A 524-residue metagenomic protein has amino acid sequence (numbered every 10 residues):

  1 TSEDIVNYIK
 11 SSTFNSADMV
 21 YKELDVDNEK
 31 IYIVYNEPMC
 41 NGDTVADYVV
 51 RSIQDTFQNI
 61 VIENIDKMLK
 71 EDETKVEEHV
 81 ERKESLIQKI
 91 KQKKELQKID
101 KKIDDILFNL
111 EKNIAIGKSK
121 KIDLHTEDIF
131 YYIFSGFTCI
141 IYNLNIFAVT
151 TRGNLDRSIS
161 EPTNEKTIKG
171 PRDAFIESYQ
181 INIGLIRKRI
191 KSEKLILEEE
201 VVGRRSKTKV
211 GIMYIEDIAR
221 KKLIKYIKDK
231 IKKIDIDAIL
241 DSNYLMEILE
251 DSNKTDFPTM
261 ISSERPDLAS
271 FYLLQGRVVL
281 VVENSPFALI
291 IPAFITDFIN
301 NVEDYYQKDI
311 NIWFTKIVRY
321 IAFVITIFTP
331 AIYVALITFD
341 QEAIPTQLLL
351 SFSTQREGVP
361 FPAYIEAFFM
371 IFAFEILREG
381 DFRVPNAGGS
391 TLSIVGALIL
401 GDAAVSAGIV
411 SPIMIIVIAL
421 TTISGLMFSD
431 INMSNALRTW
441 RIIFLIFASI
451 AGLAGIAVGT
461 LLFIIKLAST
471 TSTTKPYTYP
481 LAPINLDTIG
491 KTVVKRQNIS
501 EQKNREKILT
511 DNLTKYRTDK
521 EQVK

Functional and structural regions predicted by a protein language model:
T1-F328, T346, L467-K524: Membrane-embedded alpha-helical signal segments
T329-A343: Juxtamembrane "helix exit" motif at the C-terminal ends of alpha-helical transmembrane segments in multi-pass membrane
I332, P345-S351, Q355, P360-K524: Generic detector of multi-pass transmembrane helix bundles and their immediately adjacent loops in polytopic membrane
